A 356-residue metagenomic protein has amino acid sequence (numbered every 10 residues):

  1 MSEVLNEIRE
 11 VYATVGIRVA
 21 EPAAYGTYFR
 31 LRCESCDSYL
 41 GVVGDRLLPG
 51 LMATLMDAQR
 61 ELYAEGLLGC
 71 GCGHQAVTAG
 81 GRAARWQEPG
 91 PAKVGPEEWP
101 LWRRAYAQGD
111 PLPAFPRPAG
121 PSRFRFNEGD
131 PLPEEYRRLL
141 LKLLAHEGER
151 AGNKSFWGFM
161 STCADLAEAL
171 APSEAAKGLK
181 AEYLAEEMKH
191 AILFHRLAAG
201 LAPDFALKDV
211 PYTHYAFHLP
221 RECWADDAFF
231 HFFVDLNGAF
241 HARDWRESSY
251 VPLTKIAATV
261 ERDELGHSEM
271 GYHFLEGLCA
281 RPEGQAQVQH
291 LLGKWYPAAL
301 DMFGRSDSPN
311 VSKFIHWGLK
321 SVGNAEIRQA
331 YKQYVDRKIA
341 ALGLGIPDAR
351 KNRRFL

Functional and structural regions predicted by a protein language model:
V4-A13, R32-L67: Short recognition patches in nucleic-acid-associated and regulatory proteins
D37, G71-H74: Cys/His-coordinated zinc-binding microdomains
G41, Q75-T78: Short functional micro-motifs and their immediate structural scaffolds
K93-W102, A107, A286-L356: Extended, helix-rich structural scaffolds rather than catalytic motifs
R103-P118, G178, E182-K208, F274-E276: Conserved alpha-helical segments that form or flank metal/cofactor-binding pockets of metalloenzymes
N127-R150, L207-H231, W245-S248, R281-P282 (+1 more regions): Acidic/His metal-coordination segments adjacent to aromatic residues that form catalytic metal sites in metalloenzymes
E134-R138, W157-E182, N237-L253: Helix-loop segments that flank and shape redox-cofactor active sites
A202-Y272, L291: Active-site-proximal alpha-helical scaffolds that flank and shape metal-associated catalytic sites
